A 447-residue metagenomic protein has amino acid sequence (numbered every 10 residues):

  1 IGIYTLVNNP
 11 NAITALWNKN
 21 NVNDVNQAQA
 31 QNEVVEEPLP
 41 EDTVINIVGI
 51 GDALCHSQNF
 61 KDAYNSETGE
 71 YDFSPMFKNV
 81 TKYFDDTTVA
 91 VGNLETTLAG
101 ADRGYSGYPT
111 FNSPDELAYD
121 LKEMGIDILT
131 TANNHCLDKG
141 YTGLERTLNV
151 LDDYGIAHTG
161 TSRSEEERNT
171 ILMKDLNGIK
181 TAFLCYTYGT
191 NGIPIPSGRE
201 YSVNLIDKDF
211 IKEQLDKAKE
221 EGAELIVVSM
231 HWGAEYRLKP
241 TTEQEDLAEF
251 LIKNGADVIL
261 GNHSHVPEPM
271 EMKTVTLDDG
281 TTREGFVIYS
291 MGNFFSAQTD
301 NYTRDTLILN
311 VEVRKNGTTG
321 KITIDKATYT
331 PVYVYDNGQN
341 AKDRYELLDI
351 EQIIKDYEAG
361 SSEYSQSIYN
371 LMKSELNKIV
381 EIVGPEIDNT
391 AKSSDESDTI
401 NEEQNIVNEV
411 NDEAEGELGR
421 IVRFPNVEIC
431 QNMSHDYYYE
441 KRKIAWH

Functional and structural regions predicted by a protein language model:
I1-H447: Acidic, metal/ion-coordinating pockets
